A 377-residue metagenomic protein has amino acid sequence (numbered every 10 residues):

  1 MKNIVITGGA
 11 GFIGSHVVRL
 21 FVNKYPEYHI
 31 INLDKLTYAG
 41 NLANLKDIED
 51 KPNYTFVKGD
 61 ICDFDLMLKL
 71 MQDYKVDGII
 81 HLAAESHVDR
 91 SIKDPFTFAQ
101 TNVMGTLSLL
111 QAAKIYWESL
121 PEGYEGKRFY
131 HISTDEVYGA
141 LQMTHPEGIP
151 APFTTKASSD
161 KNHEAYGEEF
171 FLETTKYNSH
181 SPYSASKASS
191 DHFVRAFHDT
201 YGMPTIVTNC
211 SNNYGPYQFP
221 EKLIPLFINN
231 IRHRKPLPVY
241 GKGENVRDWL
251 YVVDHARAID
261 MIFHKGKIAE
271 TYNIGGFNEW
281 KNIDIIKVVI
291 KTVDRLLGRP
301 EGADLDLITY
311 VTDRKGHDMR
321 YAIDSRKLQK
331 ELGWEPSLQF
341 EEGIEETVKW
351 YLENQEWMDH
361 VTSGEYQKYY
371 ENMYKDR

Functional and structural regions predicted by a protein language model:
M1-N213, F263, N282, E346 (+2 more regions): N-terminal Rossmann-like NAD(P)+-binding domain of SDR-like oxidoreductases, especially those catalyzing
I4, V17, I30, G59-C62 (+3 more regions): C-terminal substrate-binding subdomain of Rossmann-fold SDR/epimerase-dehydratase oxidoreductases
N41-N44, D94, F219-L223, I285 (+1 more regions): Residues at alpha-helix caps and immediate loop-helix transition turns in enzyme cores, especially N- and C-cap
A43, Q142, Q218, L250 (+1 more regions): Short, well-ordered secondary-structure micro-motifs
Y74, A84-E85, F170, G215-P216 (+4 more regions): Intrinsically disordered, low-complexity segments enriched in polar/charged residues with Gly/Pro, especially when
S179-S186, P216, P220, I224 (+1 more regions): The catalytic Tyr-centered alpha-helix of NAD(P)H-dependent dehydrogenases
